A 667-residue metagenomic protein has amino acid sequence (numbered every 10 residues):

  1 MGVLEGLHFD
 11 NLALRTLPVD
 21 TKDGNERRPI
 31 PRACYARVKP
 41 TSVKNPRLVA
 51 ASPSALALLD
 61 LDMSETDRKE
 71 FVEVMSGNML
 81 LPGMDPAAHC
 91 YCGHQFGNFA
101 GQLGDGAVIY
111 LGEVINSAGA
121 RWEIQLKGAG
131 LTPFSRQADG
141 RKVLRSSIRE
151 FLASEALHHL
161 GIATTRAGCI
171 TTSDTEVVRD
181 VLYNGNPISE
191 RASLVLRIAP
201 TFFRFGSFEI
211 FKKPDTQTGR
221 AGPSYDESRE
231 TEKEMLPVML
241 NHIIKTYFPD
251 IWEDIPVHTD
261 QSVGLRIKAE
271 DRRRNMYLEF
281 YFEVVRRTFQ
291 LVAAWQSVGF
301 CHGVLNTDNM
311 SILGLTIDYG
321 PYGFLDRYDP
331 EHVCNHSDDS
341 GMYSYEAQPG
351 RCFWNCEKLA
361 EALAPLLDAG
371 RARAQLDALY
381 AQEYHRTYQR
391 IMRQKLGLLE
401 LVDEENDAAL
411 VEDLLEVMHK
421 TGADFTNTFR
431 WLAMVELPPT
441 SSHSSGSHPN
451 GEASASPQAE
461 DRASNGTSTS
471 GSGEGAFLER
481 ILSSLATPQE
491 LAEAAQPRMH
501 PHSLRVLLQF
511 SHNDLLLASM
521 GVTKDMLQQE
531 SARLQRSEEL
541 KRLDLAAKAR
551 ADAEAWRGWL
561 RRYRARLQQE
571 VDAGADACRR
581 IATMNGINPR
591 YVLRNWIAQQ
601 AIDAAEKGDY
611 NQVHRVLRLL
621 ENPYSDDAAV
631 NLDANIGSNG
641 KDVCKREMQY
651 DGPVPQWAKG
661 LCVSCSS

Functional and structural regions predicted by a protein language model:
M1-Y91, G341-S667: Regulatory N- and C-terminal appendages and interdomain linkers associated with kinase/kinase-like NTP transferase
E26-P29, G128-A129, R266-I267, E331: Short, flexible segments with low predicted structural confidence
A36-K39, Q137-G140, E270, R274-L278: A short, structure-level motif marking secondary-structure boundaries and short turns
P40, S173, F280-Y281: Conserved short loop/turn motifs at secondary-structure junctions
N45-L265, I312-I317, L325, Y343 (+5 more regions): Conserved ATP-binding subdomain of kinase catalytic cores across diverse folds
S147, V177, N184-H302, G314-K420 (+2 more regions): ATP-dependent phospho-/nucleotidyl transfer catalytic cores
L305-M310: Hydrophobic residue at the +6 position relative to the catalytic HRD Asp in the kinase catalytic loop
